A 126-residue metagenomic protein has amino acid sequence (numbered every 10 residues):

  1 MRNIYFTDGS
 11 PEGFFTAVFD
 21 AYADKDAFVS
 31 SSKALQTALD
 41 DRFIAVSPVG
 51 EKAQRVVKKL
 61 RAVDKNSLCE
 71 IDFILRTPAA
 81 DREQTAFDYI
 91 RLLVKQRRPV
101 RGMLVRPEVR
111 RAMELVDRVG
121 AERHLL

Functional and structural regions predicted by a protein language model:
M1-G50: N-terminal ordered "arm"
D8, D20, D24-D26, D40-D41 (+5 more regions): Acidic-enriched, low-complexity/disordered segments with a strong bias for Aspartate over Glutamate
F15, D24, V29, L39 (+5 more regions): Generic marker of "main functional regions" within proteins
A53-L104: A basic- and aromatic-enriched beta-loop-alpha substructure that forms the phosphate/nucleotide- and DNA/RNA-contacting
K95-L126: Internal, well-folded beta-alpha domain core
